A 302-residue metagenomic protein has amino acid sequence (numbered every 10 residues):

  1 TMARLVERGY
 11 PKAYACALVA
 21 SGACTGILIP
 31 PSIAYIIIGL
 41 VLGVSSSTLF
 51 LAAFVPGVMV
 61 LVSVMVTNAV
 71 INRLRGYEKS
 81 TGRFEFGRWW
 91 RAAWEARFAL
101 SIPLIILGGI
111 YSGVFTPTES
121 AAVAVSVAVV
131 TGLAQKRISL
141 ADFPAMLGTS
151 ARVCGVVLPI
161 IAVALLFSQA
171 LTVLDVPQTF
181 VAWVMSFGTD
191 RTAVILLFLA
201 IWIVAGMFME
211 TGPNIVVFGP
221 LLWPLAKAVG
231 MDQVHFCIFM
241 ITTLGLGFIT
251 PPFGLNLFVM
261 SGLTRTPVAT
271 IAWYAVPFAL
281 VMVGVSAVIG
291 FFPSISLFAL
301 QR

Functional and structural regions predicted by a protein language model:
T1-R302: Alpha-helical transmembrane segments of multi-pass membrane transport proteins
